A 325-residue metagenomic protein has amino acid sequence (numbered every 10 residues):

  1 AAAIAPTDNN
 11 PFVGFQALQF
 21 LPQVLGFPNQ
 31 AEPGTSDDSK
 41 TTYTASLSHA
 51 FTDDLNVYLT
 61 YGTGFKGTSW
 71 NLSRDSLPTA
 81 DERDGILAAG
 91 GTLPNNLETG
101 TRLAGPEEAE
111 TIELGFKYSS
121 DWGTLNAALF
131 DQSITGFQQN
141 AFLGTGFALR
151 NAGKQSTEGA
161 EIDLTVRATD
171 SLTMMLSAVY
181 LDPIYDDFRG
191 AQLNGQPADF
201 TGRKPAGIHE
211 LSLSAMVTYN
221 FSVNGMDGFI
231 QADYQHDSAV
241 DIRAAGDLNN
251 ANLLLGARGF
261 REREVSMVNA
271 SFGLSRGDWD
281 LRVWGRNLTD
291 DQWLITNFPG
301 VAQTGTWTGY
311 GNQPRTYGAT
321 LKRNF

Functional and structural regions predicted by a protein language model:
A1, D54, G64-L77, D121-G123 (+7 more regions): Structural signature of outer-membrane beta-barrel domains
A1-T35, N71-R102, Q139-R150, Y185-R203 (+2 more regions): Solvent-exposed loop segments that connect transmembrane elements
G26, P33-T41, N96, A104-E108 (+4 more regions): Short sequence motifs at beta-strands and strand-loop junctions characteristic of Gram-negative outer-membrane
T41-A45, G100, E110-L114, L125 (+4 more regions): Hydrophobic, lipid-facing positions within transmembrane beta-strands of outer-membrane proteins
S48-A50, T63, P106, F116-S120 (+5 more regions): Residue-level signature of outer-membrane beta-barrel architecture
A50, N56-G62, L72-S73, R83-A160 (+2 more regions): Membrane-embedded beta-barrel scaffold of Gram-negative outer-membrane proteins
T124, L129-I134, R150-D247, T320-N324: Gram-negative outer-membrane beta-barrel transporters
S171-M174, Q235-A251, G273-F325: C-terminal beta-signal and adjacent terminal beta-strands/loops of Gram-negative outer-membrane beta-barrel proteins
